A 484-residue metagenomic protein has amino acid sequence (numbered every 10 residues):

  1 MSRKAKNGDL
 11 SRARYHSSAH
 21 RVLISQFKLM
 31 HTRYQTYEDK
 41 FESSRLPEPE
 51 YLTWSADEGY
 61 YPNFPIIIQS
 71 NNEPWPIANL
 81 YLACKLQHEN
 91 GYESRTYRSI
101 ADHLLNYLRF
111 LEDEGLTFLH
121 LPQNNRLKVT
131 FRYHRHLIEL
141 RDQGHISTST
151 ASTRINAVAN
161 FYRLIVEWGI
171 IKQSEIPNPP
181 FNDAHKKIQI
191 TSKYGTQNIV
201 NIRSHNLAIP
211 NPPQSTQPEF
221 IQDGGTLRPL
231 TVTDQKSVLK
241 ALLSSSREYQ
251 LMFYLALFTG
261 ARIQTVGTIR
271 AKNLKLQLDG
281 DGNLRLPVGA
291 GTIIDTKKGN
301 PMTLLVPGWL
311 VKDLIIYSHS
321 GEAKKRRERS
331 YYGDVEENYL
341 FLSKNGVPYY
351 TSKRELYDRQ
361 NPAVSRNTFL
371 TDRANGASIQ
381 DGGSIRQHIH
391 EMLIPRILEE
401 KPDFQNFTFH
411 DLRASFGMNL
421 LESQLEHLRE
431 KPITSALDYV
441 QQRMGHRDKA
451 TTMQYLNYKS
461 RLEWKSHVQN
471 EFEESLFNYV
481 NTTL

Functional and structural regions predicted by a protein language model:
A78-Y97, L104-Q197, L239: N-terminal core-binding DNA-recognition domain of tyrosine recombinases/integrases
E167-K172, A256-D281: Short, charged phosphate-coordinating catalytic segments
V232-I263: Basic, Lys/Arg- and aromatic-enriched nucleic-acid-binding interface segment
I269-D313, S320-L340, K344-P348: Conserved tyrosine-mediated DNA breakage-rejoining catalytic core shared by Y-recombinases
T296-I315, E337-H390, T408: C-terminal catalytic core of Y-nucleophile DNA break-rejoin enzymes
A363-Q442: Short, basic (Lys/Arg/His-rich) helix/loop patches that form interaction surfaces in the mid-to-C-terminal regions
M444-N470: Catalytic-site neighborhood detector that most strongly recognizes the C-terminal catalytic loop/helix of tyrosine
N470-L484: C-terminal secondary-structure termini that scaffold catalytic or DNA-interacting sites
